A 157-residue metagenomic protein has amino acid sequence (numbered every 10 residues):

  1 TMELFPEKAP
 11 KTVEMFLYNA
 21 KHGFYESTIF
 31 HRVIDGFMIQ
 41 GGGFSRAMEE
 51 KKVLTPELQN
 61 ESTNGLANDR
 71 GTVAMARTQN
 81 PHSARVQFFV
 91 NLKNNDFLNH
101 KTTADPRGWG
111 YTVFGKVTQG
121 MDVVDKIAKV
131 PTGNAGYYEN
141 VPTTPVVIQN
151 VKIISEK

Functional and structural regions predicted by a protein language model:
T1-K157: Cyclophilin-like peptidyl-prolyl cis-trans isomerases
